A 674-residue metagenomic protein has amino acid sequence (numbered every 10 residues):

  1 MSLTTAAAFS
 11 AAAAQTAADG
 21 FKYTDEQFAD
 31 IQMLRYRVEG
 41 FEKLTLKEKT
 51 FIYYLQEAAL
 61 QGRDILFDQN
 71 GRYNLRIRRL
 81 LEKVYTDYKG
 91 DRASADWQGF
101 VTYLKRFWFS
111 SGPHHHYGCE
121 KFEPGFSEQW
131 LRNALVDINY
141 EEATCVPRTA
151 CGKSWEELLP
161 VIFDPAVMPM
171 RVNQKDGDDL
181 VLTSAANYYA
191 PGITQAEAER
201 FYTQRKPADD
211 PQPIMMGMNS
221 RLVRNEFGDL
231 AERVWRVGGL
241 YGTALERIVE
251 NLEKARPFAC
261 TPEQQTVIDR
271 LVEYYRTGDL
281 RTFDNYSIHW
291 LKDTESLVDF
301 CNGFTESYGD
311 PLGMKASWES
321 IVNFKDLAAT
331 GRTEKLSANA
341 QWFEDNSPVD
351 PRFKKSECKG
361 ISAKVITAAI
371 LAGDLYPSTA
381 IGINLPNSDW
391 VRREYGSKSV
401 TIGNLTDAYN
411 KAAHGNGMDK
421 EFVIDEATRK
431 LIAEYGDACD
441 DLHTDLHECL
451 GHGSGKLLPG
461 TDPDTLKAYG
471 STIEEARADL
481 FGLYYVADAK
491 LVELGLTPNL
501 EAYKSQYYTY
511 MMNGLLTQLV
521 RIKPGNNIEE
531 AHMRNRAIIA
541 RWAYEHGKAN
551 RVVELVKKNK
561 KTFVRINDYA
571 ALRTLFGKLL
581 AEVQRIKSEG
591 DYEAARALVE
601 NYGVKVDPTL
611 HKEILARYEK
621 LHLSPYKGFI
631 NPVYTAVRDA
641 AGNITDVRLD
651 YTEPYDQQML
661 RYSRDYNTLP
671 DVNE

Functional and structural regions predicted by a protein language model:
M1-G20: Bacterial Sec-dependent N-terminal signal peptides
A18-L80: N-terminal-proximal low-complexity accessory segments that begin disordered and transition into the first
R37, L483-I586: Long, well-structured alpha-helical subdomains associated with metal-dependent extracellular/ecto-lumenal hydrolases
T45, T261, S471-D488: An active-site-proximal "capping" alpha-helix that borders the catalytic cofactor pocket
T102-L104, F109-K430, G436: Contiguous, non-catalytic segments that form substrate-binding/exosite surfaces or channel walls
D437-L450: Short alpha-helix carrying the canonical HExxH Zn2+-binding catalytic motif
G455-A476: Post-HEXXH active-site segment of zinc metalloproteases
D568, L572-E674: Extended, compositionally biased alpha-helical segments that mediate assembly or anchoring
